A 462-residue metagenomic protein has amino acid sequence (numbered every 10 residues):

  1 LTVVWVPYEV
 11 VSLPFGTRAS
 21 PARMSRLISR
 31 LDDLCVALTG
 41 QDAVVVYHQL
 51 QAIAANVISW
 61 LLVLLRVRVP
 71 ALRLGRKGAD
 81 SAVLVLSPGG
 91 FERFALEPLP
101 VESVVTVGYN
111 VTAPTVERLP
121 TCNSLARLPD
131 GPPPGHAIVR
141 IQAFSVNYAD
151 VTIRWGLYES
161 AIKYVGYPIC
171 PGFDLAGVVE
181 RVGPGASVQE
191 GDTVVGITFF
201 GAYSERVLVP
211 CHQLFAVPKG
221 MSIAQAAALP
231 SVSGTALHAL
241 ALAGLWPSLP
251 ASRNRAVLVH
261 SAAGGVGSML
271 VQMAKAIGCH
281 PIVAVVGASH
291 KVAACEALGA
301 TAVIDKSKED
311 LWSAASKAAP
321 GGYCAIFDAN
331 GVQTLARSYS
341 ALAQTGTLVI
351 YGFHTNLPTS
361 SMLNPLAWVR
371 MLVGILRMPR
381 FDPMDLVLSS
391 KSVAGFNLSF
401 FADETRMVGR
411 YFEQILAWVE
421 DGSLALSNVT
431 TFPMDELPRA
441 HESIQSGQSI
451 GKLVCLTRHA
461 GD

Functional and structural regions predicted by a protein language model:
L1-I28, D32, A52: Retroelement reverse transcriptase polymerase core
L27-R68, R73-G89, E97-P98, A402-D462: C-terminal hydrophobic helical "lid"/dimerization subdomain of Rossmann-like NAD(P)H-dependent oxidoreductases
R68-R73, D80, V85-V101, V105-Q142 (+1 more regions): A short N-terminal beta-strand-loop micro-motif at the entrance of redox/enzyme domains
A126-V146, Y158-F200, A251, A329: Glycine-rich beta-strand-centered segment in the early N-terminal region that forms part of a ligand/cofactor-binding
T152, I162-P168, F173, T193-S261: NAD(P)H dinucleotide-binding glycine-rich loop of Rossmann-like/cofactor-binding domains, especially the beta1-alpha1
A227-E309, S313-A314: Mid-domain Rossmann-like dinucleotide-binding core that forms the NAD(H)/NADP(H) cofactor-binding site
S316-A325: A short acidic, Gly/Pro-enriched loop at the edge of an enzyme's catalytic core that lines a small-molecule cofactor
Q333-S423, H459-D462: Glycine-rich phosphate-binding loop and adjacent beta-alpha segment of Rossmann(oid) nucleotide-cofactor-binding
